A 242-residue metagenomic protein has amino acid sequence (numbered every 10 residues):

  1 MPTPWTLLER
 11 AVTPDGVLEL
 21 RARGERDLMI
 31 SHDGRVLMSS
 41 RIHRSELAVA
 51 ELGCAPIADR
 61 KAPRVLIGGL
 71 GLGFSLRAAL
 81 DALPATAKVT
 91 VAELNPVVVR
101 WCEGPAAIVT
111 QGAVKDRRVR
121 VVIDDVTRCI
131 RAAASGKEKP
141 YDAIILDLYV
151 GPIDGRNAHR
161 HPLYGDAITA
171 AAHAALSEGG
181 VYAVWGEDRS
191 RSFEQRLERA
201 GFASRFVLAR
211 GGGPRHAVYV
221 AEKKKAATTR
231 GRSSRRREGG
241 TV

Functional and structural regions predicted by a protein language model:
M1-S31: N-terminal auxiliary segments of SAM/dcSAM-dependent transferases
S40, F74, S192: Residues that form or flank phosphate/diphosphate-binding pockets in enzymes that use nucleotide phosphates
H43-L176, V184-W185, A200, R205 (+3 more regions): The AdoMet/dcAdoMet-binding core of the Class I SAM-like
D188-A200: Short alpha-helix
Y219-V242: C-terminal lobe and adjacent flexible extensions of AdoMet/dcAdoMet transferase-like proteins
